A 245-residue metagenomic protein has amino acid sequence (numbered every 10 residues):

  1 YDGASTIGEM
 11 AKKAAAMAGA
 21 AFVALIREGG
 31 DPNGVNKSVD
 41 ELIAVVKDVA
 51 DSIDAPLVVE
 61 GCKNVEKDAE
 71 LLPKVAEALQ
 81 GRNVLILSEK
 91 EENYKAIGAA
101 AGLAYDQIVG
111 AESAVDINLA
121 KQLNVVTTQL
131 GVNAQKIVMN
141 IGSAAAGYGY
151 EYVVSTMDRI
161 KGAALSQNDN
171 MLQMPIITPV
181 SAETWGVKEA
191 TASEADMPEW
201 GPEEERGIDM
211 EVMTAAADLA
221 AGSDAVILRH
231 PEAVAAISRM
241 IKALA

Functional and structural regions predicted by a protein language model:
Y1-E9, K13, G34-K37, G61-V65 (+3 more regions): Active-site mouth loops of central-metabolism enzymes
I7, L42, V46, D68 (+3 more regions): Aromatic/hydrophobic pocket-lining residues that form the small-molecule binding cavity in soluble enzyme cores
A14-A18, V46-S52, P73-Q80, I97-Y105 (+1 more regions): Acidic (Asp/Glu)-rich catalytic clusters
M17-D48, I53, V59-E66, A236-I237: Glycine-rich, proline-tolerant flexible connector loops at the mouths of alpha/beta enzymes
F22-V23, L57, V109, V226: Hydrophobic residues within beta-strands of alpha/beta enzymes
S38-A50, P73-L85, R239-A245: Short, electropositive alpha-helical surface patch
S52-V58, R82-K90, S166-T178: Short, acidic/small-residue loops that bind anionic groups at enzyme active sites
E92-A233, I237-M240: Catalytic alpha/beta core domains of metabolic enzymes, predominantly
